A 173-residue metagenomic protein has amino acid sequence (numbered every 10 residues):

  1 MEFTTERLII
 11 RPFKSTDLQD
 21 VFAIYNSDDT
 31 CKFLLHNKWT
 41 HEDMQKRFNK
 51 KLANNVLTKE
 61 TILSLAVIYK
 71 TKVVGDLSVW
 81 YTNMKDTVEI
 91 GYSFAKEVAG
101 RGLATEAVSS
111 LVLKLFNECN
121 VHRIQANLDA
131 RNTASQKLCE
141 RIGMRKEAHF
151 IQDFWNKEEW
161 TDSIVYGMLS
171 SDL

Functional and structural regions predicted by a protein language model:
M1-K32, N49, S64-L173: Acyl-donor (CoA/ACP) binding surface of acyl/acetyltransferases
D29-L52: Conserved GNAT-fold acetyl-CoA-binding loop/helix
F33-K38, T58-S64: A short, aromatic/hydrophobic, helix- or strand-capping loop or linear motif that either lines the entrance/gate
N55-K59, M144: Short loop/turn motifs at secondary-structure junctions and domain boundaries
